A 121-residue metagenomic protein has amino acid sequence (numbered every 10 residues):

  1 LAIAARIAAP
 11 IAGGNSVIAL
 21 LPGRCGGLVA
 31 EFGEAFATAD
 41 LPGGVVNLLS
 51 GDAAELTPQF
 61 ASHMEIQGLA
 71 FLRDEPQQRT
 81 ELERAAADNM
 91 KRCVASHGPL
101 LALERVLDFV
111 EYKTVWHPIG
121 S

Functional and structural regions predicted by a protein language model:
L1-S121: Rossmann-like NAD(P) dinucleotide-binding subdomain of oxidoreductase/dehydrogenase enzymes
